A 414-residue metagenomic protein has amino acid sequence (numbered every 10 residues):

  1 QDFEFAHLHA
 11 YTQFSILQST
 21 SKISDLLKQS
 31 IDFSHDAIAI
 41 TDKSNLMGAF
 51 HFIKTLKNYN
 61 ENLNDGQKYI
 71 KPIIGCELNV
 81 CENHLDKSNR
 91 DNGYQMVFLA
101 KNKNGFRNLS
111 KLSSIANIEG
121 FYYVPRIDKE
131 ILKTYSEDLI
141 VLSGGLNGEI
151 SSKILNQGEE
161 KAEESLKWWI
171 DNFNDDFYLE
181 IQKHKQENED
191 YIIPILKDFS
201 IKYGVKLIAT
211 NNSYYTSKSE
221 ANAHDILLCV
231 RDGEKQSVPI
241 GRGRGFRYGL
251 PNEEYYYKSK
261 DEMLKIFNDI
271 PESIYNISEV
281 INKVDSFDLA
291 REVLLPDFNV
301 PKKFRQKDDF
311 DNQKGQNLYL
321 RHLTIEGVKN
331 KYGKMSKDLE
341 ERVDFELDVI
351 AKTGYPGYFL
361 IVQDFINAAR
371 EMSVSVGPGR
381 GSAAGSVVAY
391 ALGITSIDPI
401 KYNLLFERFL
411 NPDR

Functional and structural regions predicted by a protein language model:
Q1-R414: Phosphodiester-processing cores and adjacent nucleic acid-binding clamps
